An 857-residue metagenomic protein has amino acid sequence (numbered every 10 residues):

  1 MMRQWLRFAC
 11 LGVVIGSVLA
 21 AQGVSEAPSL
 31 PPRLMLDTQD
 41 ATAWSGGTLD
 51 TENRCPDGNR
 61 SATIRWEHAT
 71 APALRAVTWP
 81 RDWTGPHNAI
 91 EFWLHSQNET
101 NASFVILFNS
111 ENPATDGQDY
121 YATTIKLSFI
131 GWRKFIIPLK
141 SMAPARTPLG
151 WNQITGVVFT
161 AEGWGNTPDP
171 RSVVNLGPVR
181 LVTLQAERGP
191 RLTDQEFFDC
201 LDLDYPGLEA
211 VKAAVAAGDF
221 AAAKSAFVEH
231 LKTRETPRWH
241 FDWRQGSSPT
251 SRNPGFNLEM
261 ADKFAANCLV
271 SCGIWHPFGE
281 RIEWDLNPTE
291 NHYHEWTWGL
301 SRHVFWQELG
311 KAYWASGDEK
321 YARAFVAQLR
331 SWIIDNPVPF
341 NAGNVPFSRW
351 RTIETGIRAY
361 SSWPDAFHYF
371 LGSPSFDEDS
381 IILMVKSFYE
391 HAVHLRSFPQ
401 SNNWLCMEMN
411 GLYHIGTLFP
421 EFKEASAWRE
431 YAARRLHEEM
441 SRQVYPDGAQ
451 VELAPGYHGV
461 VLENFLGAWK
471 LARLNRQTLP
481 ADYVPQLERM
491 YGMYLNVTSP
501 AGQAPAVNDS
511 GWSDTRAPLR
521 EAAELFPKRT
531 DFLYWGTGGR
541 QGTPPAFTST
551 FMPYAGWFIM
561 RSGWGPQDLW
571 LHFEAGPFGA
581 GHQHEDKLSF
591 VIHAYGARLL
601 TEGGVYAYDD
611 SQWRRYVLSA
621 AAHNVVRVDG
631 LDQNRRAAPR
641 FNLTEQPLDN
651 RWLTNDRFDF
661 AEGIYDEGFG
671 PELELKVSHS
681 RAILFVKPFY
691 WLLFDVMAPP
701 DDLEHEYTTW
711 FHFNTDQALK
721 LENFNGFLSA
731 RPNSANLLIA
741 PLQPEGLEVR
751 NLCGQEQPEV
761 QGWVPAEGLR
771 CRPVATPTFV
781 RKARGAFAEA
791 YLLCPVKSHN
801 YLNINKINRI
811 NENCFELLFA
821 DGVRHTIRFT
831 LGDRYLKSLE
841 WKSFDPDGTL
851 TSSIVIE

Functional and structural regions predicted by a protein language model:
F8-V18: Bacterial N-terminal signal peptides
Q22-T48: Extracellular carbohydrate-recognition regions
D50-P72: Short carbohydrate-recognition loop motifs
W66-P148, Q153, A161-N175, L181: Extracellular ligand-binding interfaces
E187-F264: Extreme N-terminal leader/anchor segments
W275-Y491, T498-Q503: Aromatic-lined, polymer-binding surfaces characteristic of secreted/periplasmic polysaccharide-degrading enzymes
G356, A517, Y606-E857: CBM-like, beta-strand-rich accessory domains located in the C-terminal region of large, secreted polysaccharide-active
Y445, A449-L600, V605, T654 (+2 more regions): Carbohydrate-active enzyme catalytic cores, enriched for enzymes that act on polyanionic acidic polysaccharides
